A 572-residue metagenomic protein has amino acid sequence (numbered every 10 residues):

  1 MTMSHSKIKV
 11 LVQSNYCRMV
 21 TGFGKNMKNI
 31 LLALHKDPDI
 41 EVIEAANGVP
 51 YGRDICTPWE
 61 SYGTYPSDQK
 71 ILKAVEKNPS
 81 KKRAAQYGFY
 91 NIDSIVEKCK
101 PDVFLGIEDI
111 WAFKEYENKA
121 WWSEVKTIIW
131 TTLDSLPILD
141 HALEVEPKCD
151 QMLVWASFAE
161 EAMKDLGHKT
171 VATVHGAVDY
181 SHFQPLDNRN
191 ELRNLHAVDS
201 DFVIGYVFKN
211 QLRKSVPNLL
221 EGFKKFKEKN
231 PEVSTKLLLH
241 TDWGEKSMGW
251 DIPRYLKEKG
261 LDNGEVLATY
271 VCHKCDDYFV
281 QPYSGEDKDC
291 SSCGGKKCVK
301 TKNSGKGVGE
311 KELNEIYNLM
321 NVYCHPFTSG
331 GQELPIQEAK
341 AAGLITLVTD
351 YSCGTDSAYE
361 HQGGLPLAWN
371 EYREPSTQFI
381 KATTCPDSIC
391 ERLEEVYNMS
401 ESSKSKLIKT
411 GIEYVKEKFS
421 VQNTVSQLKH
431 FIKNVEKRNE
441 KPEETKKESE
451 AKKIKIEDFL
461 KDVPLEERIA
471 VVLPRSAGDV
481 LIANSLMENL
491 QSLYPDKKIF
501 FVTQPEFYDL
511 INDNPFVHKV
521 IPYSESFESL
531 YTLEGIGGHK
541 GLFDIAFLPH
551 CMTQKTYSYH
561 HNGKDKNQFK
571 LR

Functional and structural regions predicted by a protein language model:
L11-V12, V198-K214, L220-F223, L237-L239: Conserved donor-binding/catalytic core segment of Leloir-type glycosyltransferases
L139-H141, K164-D165, V178-L195, W250: Acidic anion/phosphate-binding donor-loop and adjacent secondary structure in glycosyltransferase catalytic cores
F158, A177: Carbohydrate-associated surface elements
G249-K311, E315: Nucleotide-activated donor-binding/catalytic signature segment of Leloir-type glycosyltransferases, i.e., the conserved
T328: Aromatic "clamp/platform" in nucleotide-sugar-dependent glycosyltransferases that forms part of the donor/acceptor
T355-E395: Change "using UDP/GDP/dTDP sugars" to "using nucleotide sugars
T384, E401-I432: A charged, aromatic-enriched C-terminal amphipathic alpha-helix characteristic of glycosyltransferases across folds
E443-R572: Catalytic machinery of carbohydrate-active enzymes, primarily nucleotide-sugar-dependent glycosyltransferases
